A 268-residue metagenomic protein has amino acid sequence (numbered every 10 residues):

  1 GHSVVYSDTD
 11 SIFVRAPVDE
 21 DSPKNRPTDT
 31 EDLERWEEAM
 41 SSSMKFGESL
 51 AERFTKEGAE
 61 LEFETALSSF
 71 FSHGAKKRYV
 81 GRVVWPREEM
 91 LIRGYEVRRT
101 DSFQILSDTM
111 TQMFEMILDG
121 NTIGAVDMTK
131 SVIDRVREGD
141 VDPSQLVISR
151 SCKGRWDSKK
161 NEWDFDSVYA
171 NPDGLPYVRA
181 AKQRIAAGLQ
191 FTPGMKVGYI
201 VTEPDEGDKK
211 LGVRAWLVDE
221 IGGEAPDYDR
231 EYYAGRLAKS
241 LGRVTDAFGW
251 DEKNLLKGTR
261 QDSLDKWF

Functional and structural regions predicted by a protein language model:
G1-T9, V14-F268: DNA-dependent DNA polymerase catalytic subunits
